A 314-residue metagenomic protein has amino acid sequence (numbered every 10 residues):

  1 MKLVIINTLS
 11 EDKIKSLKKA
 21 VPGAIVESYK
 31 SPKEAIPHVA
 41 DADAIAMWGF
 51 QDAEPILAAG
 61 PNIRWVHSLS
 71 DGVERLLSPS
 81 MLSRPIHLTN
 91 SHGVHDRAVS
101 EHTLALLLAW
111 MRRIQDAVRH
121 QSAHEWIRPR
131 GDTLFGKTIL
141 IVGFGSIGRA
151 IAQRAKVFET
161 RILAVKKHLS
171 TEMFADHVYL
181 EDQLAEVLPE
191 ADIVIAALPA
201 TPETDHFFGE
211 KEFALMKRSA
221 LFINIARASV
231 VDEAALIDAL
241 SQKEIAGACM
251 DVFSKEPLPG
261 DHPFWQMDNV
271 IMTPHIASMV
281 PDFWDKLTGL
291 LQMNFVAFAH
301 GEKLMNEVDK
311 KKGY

Functional and structural regions predicted by a protein language model:
M1-H87, G209-K211: An N-terminal-biased, well-structured beta-alpha scaffold segment characteristic of Rossmann-like dinucleotide-binding
K2, I25, T138, T160-R161: Residues at the starts of beta-strands that form the adenosine-phosphate
H38-V39, L57-G60, L134, V187-P189 (+2 more regions): A short, aliphatic-rich alpha-helical micro-motif
S83-T138, A150-Q153, V157: Phosphate-binding beta-alpha-beta segment of Rossmann-like dinucleotide-binding domains, i.e., the NAD(P)
L88, S219, I225-Y314: Rossmann-like dinucleotide-binding domain for NAD(H)/NADP(H)
F144-G145: Glycine-rich Rossmann-fold phosphate-binding loop(s) that bind the pyrophosphate of adenine dinucleotide cofactors
V157-F174: NAD(P)-binding Rossmann-fold cofactor-contacting core
L169-P263: Rossmann-like adenosine-cofactor binding region
